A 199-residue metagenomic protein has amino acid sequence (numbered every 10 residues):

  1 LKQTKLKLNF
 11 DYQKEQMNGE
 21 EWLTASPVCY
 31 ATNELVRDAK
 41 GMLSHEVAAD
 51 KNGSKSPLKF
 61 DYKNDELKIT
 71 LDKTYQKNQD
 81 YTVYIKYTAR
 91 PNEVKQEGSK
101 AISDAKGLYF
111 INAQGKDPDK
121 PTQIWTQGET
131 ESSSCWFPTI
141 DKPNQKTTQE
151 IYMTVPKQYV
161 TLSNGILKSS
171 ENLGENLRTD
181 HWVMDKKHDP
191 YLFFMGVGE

Functional and structural regions predicted by a protein language model:
L1-E199: Acidic/His-enriched low-complexity segments
